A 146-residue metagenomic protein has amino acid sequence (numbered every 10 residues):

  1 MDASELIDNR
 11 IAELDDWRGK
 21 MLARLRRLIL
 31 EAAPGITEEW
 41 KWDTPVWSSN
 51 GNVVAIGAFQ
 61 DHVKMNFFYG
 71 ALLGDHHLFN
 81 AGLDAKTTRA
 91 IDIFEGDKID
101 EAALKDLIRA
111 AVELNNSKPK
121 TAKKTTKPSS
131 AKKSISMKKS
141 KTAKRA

Functional and structural regions predicted by a protein language model:
M1-A146: Charge-dense, helix-prone N-terminal extensions
